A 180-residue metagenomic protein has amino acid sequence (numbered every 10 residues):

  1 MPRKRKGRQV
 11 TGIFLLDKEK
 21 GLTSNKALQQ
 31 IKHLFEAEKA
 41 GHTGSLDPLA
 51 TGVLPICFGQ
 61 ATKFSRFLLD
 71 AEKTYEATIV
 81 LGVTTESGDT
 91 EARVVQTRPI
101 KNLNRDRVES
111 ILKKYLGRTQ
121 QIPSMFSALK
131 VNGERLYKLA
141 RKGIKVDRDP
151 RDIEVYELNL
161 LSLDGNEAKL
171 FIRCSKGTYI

Functional and structural regions predicted by a protein language model:
M1-I180: Catalytic/RNA-binding core of pseudouridine synthases
